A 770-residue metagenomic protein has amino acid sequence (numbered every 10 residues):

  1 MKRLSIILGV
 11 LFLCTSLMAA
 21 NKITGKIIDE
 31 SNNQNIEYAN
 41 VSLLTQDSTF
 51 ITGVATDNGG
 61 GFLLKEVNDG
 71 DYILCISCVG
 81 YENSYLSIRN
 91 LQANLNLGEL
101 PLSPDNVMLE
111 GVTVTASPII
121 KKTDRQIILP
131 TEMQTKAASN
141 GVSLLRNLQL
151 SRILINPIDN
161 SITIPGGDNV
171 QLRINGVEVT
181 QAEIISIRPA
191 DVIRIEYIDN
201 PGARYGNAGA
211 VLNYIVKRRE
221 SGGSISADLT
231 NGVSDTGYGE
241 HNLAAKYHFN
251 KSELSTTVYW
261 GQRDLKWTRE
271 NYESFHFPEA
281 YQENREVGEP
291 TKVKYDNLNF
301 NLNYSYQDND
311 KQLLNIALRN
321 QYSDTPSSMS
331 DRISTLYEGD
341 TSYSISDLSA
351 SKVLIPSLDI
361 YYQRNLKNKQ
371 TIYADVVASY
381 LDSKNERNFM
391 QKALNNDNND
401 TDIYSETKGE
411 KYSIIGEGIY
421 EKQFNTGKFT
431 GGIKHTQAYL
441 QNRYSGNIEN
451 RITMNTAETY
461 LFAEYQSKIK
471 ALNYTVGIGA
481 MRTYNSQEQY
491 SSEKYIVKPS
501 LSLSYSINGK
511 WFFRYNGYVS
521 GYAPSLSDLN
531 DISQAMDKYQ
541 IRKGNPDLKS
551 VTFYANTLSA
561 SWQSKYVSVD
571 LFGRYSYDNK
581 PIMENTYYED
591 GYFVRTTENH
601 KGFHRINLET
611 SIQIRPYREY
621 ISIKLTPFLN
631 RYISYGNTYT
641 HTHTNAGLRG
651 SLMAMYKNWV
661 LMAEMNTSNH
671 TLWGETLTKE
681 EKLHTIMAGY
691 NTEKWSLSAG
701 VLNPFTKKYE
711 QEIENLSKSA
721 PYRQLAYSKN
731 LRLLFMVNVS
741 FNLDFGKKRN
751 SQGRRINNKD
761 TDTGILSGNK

Functional and structural regions predicted by a protein language model:
N40-S42, S77-V79, L95-T135, S143 (+1 more regions): Short, acidic, small-residue-rich periplasmic hinge/interaction motif at the N-terminus of Gram-negative outer-membrane
L44-T49, C75-S87: A short, solvent-exposed loop/turn motif at the edges and junctions of modular extracellular/periplasmic domains
Q46-G61: Short, acidic Ser/Thr/Gly-rich low-complexity loop/linker segments typical of extracellular and cell-surface proteins
N96-P101, G111, T115, G141-R146 (+5 more regions): N-terminal periplasmic accessory domains that precede and gate Gram-negative outer-membrane beta-barrel machines
V142-V177: Extracytoplasmic beta-strand/coil segments of soluble accessory domains associated with Gram-negative outer-membrane
N175-G202, L243: Short acidic/polar hinge/loop motifs at secondary-structure boundaries that mediate gating or recognition
N297-T325, D347-Y490, K494-P499, S504-S506 (+5 more regions): Face-selective signature of the C-terminal outer-membrane beta-barrel domain
G521-D570, Y577, R595-N607, L725-L733: Outer-membrane beta-barrel signature, preferentially recognizing the C-terminal barrel domain of Gram-negative
